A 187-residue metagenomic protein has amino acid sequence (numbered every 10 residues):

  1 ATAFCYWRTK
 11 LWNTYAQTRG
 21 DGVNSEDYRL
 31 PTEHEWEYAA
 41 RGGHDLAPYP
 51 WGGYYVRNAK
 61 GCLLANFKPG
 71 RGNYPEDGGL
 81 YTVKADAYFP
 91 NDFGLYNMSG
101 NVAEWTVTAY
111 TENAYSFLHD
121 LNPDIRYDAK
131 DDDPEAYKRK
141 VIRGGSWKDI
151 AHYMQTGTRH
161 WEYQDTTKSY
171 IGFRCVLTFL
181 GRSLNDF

Functional and structural regions predicted by a protein language model:
T2-T156, L184-F187: Functional-site microenvironments in short loops/helix caps that host divalent-cation chemistry
Q155-Y163: Low-complexity, intrinsically disordered Gly/Pro/Thr-rich segments
S169-N185: Short, structured beta-strand segments at or near domain termini in extracellular proteins/domains
